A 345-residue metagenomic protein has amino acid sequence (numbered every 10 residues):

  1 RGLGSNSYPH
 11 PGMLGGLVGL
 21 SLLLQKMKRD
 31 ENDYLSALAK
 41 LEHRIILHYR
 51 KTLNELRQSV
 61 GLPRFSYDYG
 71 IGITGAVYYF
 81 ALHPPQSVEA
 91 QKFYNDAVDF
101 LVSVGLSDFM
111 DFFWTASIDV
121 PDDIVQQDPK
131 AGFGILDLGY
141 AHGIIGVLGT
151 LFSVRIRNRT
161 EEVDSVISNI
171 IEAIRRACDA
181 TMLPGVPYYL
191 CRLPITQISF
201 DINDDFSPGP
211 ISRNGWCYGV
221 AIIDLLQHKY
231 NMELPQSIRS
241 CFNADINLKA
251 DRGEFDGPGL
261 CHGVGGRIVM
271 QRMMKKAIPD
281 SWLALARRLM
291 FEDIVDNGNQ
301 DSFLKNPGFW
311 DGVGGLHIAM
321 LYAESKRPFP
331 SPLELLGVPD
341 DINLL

Functional and structural regions predicted by a protein language model:
R1-L22, T181-R192: Helix-terminus loop motifs that line ligand-binding clefts
R1-S7, S36-V60, F93-W114, V120-Q126 (+4 more regions): Long, well-ordered core segments of solenoidal/helical folds
G4-Y8, L20, M27-R29, N54-F65 (+2 more regions): Short acidic, glycine/Ser/Thr-rich loop/turn "cap" segments at secondary-structure junctions
N6-G15, Q25-S36, V60-Y67, P85-Q91: Alpha-helix boundary/capping segments in eukaryotic regulatory proteins
G12-K26, S66-L82, L136-S153, P210-H228 (+2 more regions): Well-ordered alpha-helical segments within folded domains of soluble proteins
L82, Q86-D96, S153, R157-N158 (+9 more regions): Terminal, non-catalytic domain-edge segments
V88-M232, R239: Extended ligand-binding clefts on enzyme/binding-domain cores
L248-W282: Loop/turn-rich, solvent-exposed surfaces of beta-rich toroidal or solenoidal domains
